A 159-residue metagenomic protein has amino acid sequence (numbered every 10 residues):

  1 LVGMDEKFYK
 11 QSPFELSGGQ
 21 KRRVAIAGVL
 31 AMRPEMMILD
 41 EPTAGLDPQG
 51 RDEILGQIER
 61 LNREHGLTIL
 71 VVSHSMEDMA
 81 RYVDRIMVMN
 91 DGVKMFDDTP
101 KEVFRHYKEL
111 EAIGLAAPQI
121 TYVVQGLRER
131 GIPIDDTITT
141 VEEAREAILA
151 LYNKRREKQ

Functional and structural regions predicted by a protein language model:
L1-K7: Conserved ABC ATPase "signature" region
S12-L16, Q20: Conserved ABC ATPase signature
I26: Hydrophobic anchor residue at the start of the ABC signature
R33: Conserved catalytic motifs of ABC-family nucleotide-binding domains
M37-D40: Catalytic Walker B motif of ABC-type/P-loop ATPase nucleotide-binding domains
M79-R81: A short, surface-exposed alpha-helical micro-motif characterized by mixed small hydrophobic and charged/polar residues
D91-G92: Conserved ABC ATPase "signature" C-loop
